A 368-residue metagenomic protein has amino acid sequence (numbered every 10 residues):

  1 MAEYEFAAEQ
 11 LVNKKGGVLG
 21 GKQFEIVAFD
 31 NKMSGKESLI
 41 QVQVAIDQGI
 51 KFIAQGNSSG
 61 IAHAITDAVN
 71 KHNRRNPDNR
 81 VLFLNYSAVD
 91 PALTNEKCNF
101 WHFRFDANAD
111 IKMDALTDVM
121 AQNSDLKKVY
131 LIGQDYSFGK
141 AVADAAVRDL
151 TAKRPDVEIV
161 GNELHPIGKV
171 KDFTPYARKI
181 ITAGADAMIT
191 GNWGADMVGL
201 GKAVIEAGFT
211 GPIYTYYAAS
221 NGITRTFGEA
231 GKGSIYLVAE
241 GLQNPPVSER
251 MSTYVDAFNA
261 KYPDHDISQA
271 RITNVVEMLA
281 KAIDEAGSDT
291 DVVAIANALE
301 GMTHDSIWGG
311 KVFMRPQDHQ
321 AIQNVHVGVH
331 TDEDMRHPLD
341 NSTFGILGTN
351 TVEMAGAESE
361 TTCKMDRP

Functional and structural regions predicted by a protein language model:
M1-A7, F29-K36, N57-S58, I132-A141 (+2 more regions): Extracytoplasmic "Venus flytrap"
M1-G20, A145-A152: Short, polar/charged alpha-helical segment
E3, K15-L93, F105, H165-F173: Beta-alpha junction/loop-to-helix N-cap segments that form part of ligand/metal-binding clefts
N31, L84-A88, G168, T210-K232 (+1 more regions): Venus flytrap/periplasmic-binding-protein-like
K36-I40, P91-A92, F100-A207, Q243-T253: Extracellular/periplasmic Venus flytrap/periplasmic-binding protein
A45-S59, N76-Y86, K128-G133, G184-G194 (+3 more regions): Periplasmic-binding protein-like
V204-N274, E285-A286, T290, F344-R367: Extracellular/periplasmic periplasmic-binding protein-like sensory domains
T303-P368: Solvent-exposed, acidic/polar segments of extracytosolic/periplasmic ligand-binding ectodomains
